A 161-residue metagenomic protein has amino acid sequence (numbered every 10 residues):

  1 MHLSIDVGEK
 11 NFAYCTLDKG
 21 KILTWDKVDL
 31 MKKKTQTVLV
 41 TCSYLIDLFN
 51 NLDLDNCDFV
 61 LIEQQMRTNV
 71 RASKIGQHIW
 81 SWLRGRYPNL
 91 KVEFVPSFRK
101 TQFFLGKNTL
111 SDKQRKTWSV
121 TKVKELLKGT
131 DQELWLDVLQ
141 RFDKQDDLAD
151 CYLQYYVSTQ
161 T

Functional and structural regions predicted by a protein language model:
M1-T161: Phosphate- and other anionic-substrate recognition elements at nucleic-acid/protein interfaces
